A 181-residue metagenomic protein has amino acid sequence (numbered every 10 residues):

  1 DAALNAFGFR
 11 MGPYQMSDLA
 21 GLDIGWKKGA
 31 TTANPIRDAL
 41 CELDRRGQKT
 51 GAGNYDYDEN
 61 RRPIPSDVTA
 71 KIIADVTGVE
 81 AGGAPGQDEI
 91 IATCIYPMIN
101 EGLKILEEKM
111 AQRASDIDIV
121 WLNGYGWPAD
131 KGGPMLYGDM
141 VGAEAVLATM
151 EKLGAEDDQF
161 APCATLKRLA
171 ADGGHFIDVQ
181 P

Functional and structural regions predicted by a protein language model:
D1-P181: N-terminal glycine-rich phosphate-binding loop for ADP-containing cofactors
